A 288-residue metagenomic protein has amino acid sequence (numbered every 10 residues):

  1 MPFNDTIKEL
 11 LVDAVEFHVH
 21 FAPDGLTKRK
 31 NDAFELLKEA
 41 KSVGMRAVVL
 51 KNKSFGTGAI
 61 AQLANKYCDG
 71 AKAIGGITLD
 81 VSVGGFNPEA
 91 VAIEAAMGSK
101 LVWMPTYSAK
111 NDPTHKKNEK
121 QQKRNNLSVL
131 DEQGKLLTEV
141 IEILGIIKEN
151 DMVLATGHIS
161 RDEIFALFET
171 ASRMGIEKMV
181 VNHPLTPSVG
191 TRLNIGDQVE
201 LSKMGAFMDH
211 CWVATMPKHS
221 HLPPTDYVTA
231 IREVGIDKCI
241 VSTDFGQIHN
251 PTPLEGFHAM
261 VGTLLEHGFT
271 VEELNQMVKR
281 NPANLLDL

Functional and structural regions predicted by a protein language model:
M1-G70: An N-terminally biased module of ancient metal coordination in phosphate/nucleic-acid-related enzymes
N4, L254-L288: Mid-to-C-terminal alpha-helical segments outside catalytic/metal-binding sites
K8, I60-G70, A92-G98, G145-I147 (+3 more regions): Acidic (Asp/Glu)-rich catalytic clusters
D13-V19, V48-L50, I74-I77, V102-M104 (+4 more regions): Hydrophobic faces of well-ordered beta-strands that scaffold small-molecule active sites in alpha/beta enzyme cores
H20-A22, K53, G76-S82, P105-A109 (+4 more regions): Active-site beta-loop-alpha junctions enriched in small/polar residues
A71, V81-N182: Extended substrate/RNA-proximal surfaces in nucleic-acid metabolism proteins
G145, N150-L222, I240: Catalytic pocket-lining loop regions of alpha/beta-barrel enzymes, especially the amidohydrolase/enolase/GH5 lineages
I236-P253: Short acidic/histidine-rich active-site segments
